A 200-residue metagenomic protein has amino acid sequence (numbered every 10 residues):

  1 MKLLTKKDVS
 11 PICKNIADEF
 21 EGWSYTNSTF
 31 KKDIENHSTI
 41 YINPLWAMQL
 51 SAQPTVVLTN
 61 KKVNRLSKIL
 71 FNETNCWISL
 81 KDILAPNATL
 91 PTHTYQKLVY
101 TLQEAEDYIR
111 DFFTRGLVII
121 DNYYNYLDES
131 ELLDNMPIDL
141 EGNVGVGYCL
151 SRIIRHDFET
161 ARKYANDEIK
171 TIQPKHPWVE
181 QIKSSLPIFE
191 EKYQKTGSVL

Functional and structural regions predicted by a protein language model:
K2, K31-L200: Intrinsically disordered, low-complexity regulatory regions enriched in serine/threonine/proline and acidic residues
L3-Y25: Amphipathic alpha-helical segments
T26-F30: Long, charged, glycine-rich C-terminal linkers/tails
